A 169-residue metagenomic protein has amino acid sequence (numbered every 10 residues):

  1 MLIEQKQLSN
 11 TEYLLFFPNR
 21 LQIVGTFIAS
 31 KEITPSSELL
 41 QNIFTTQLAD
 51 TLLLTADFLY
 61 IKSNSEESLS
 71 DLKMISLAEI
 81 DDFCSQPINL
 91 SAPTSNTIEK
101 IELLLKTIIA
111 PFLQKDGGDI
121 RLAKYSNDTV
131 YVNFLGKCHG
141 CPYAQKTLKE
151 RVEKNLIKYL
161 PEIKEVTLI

Functional and structural regions predicted by a protein language model:
M1-I169: Domain-level signature for proteins that mediate thiol-based redox and metal-cofactor handling
